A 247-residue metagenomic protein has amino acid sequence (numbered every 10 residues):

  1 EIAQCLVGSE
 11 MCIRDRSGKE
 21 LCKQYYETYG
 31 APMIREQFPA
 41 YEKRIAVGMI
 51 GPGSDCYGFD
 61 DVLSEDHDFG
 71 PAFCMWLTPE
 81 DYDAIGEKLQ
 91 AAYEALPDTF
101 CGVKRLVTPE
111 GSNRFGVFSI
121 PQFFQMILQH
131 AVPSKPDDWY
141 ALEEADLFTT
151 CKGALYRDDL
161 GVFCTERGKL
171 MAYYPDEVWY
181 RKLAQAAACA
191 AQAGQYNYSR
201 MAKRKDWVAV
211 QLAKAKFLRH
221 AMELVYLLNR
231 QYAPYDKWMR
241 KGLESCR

Functional and structural regions predicted by a protein language model:
E1-I13: Single conserved hydrophobic/aromatic residue that forms the stacking wall/gate of nucleotide- or nucleobase-binding
R14-M49: Helical scaffold of the NTase/Pol beta-like nucleotidyltransferase catalytic core
R35-C74: Active-site nucleotide-donor binding segment shared across nucleotidyl transfer reactions
D83-K203: Conserved NTP/Mg2+-binding pocket subregion across the NTase superfamily
C189-A193, N197, K216, H220-E223 (+1 more regions): Charged, amphipathic alpha-helical oligomerization/scaffolding segments
Q195-R204, M222-R230: Acidic catalytic cores of enzymes that act on phosphate-bearing nucleotides/polynucleotides
A209-Q211: Solenoid-repeat scaffolds in large eukaryotic assemblies
A215-L218, Y232, D236-R247: Small-residue-rich helix-loop
